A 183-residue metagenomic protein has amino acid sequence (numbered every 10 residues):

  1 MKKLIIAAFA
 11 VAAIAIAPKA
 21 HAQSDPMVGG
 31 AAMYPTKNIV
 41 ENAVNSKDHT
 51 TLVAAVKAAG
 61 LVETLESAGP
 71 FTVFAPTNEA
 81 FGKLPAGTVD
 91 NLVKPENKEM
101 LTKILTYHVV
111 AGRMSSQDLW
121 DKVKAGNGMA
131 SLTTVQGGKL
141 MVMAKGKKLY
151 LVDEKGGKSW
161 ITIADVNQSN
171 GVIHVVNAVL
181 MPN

Functional and structural regions predicted by a protein language model:
M1-Q23: Bacterial Sec-dependent N-terminal signal peptides
H21-N183: Mature, structured domains of secreted/extracytosolic soluble proteins
